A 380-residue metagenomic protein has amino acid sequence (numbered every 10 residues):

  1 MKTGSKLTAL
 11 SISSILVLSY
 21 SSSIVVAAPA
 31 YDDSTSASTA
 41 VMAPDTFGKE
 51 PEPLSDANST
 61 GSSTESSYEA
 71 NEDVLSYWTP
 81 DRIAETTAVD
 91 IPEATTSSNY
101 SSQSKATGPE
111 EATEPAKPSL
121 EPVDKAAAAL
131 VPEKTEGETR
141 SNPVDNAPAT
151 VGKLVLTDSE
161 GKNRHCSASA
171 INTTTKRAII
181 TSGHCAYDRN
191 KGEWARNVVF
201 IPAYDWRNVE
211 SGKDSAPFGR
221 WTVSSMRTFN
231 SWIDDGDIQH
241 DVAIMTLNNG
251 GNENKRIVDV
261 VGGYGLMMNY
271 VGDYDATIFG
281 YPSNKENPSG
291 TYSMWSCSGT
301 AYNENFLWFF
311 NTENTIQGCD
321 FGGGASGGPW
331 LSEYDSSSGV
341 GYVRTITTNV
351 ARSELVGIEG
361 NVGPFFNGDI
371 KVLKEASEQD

Functional and structural regions predicted by a protein language model:
M1-S11: Bacterial Sec-dependent N-terminal signal peptides
L18-V26: C-terminal segment of classical bacterial N-terminal signal peptides
A28-T173: Protease-domain processing segments flanking chymotrypsin-fold serine proteases, especially trypsin-like
P132-E160, N172, E193, N197-K255: Conserved catalytic-core segment of clan PA serine endopeptidases
N146-D205, C297-F309, G318-C319, V362: Catalytic histidine site
I238-I316: Chymotrypsin/trypsin-fold serine protease catalytic domain
D320-I346: Catalytic nucleophile loop of clan PA
R344, V350-D380: C-terminal cap/linker of serine protease catalytic domains
